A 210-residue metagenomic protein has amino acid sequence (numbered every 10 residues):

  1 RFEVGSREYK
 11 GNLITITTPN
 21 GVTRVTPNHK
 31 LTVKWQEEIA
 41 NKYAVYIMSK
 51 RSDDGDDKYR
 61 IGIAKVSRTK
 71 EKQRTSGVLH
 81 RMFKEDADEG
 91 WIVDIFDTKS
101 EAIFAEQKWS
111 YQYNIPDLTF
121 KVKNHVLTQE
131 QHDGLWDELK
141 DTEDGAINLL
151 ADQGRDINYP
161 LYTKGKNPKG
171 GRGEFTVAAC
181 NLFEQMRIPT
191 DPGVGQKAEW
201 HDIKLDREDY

Functional and structural regions predicted by a protein language model:
R1-Y210: HINT superfamily self-processing domains
